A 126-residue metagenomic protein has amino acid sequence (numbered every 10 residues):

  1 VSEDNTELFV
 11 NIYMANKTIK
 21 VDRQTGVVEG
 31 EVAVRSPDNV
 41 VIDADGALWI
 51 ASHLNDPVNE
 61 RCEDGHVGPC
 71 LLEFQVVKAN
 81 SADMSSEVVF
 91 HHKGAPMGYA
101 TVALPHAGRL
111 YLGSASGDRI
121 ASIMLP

Functional and structural regions predicted by a protein language model:
V1-P126: Sequence-structural signature of mature extracellular/luminal beta-sheet repeat domains, prominently beta-propellers
